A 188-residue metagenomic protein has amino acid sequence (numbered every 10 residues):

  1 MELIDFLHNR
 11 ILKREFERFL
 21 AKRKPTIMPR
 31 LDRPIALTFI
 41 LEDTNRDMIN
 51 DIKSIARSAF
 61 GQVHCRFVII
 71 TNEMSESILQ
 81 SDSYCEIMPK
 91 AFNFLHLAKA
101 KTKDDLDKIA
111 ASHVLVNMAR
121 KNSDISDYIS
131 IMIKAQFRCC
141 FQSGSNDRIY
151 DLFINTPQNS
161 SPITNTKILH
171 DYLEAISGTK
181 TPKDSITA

Functional and structural regions predicted by a protein language model:
M1-E15: Helix-enriched interaction subdomains in cytosolic or periplasmic regions, typified by TIR/SEFIR signaling/NADase cores
E2-L3, D147-A188: Active-site-proximal region of nucleotide-activated glycan assembly enzymes, centered on histidine/acidic-rich loops
I27-T38: A short, charged/proline- and glycine-enriched loop that marks the coil->beta-strand transition at the N-terminal
F39-G61: Histidine-anchored nucleotide/phosphate-binding helix
I40-T44, I70-N72, M118-K121: Structural motif
R46-I49, E73-L79, R148: Short, charged/polar "capping" segments at the starts of alpha-helices and the immediately preceding loops
R57-K108: Conserved nucleotide-cofactor-binding alpha/beta core module
P89-Q158: Active-site and donor-binding regions of nucleotide-sugar-utilizing enzymes
